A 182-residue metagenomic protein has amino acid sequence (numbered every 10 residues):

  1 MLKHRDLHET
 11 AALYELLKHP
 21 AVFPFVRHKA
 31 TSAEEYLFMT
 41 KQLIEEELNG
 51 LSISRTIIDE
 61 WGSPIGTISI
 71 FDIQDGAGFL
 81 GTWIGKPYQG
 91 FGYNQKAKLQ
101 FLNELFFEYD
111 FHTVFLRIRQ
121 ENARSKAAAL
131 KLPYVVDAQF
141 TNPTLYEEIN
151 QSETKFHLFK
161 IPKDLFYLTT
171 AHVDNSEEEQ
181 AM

Functional and structural regions predicted by a protein language model:
M1-A21, I58-M182: Acyl-donor (CoA/ACP) binding surface of acyl/acetyltransferases
H8, L17, E35-F38, S52: Generic alpha-helix structural propensity
A21-Q42: Conserved GNAT-fold acetyl-CoA-binding loop/helix
P24, A33-E35, E47, E148 (+1 more regions): A short hydrophobic/aromatic micro-motif that marks alpha-helical segments and, especially, helix-coil
F25-T31, L51-I58: A short, aromatic/hydrophobic, helix- or strand-capping loop or linear motif that either lines the entrance/gate
Q42-L43, E104: A generic secondary-structure signal
L43-T56, G66: A short helix-loop-beta-strand connector motif used in the catalytic cores of GNAT acetyltransferases and, in some
